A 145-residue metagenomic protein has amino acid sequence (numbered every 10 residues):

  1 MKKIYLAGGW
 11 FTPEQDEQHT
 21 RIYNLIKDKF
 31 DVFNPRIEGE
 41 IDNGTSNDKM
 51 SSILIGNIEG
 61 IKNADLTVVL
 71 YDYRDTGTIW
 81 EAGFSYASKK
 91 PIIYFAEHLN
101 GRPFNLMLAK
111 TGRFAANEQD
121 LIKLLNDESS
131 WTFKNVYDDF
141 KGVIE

Functional and structural regions predicted by a protein language model:
M1-E145: Conserved catalytic or regulatory cores that recognize and/or transform ribose-phosphate-containing ligands
